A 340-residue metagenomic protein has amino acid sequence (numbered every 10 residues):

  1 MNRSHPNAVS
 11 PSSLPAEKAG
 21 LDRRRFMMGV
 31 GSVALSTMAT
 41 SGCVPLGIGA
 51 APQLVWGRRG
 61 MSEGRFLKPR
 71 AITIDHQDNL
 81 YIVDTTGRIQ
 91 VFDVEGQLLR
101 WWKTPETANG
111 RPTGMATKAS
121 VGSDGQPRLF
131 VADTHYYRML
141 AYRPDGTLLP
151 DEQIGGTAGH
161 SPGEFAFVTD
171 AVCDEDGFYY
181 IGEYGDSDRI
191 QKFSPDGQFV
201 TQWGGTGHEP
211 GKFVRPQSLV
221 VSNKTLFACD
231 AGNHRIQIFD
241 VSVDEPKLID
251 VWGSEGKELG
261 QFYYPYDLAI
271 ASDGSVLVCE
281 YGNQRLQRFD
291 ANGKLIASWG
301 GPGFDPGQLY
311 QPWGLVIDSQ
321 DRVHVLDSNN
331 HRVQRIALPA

Functional and structural regions predicted by a protein language model:
M1-L21, S32-A39: N-terminal secretory signal peptides
V30-G31, V44-A340: Eukaryotic scaffold repeat domains enriched in small/polar residues
